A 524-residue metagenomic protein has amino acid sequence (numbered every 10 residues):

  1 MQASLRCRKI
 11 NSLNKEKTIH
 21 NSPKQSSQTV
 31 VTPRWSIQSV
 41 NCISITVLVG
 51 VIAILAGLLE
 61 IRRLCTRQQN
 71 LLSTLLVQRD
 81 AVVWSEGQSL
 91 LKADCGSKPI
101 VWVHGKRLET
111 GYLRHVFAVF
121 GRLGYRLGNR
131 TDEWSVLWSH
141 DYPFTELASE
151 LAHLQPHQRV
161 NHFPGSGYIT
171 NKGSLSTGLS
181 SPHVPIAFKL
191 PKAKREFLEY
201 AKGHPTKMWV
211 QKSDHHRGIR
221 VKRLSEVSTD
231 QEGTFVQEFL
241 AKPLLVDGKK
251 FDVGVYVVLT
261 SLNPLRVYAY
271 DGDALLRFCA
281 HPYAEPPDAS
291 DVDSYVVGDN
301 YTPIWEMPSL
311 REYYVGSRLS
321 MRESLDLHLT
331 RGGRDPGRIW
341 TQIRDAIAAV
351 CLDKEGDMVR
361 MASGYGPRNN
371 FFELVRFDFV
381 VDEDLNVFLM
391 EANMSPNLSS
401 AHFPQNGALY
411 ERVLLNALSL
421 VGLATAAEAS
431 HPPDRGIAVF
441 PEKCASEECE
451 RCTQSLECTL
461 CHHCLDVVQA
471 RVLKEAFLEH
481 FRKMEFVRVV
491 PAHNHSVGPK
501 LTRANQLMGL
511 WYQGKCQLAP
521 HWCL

Functional and structural regions predicted by a protein language model:
M1-V40: Short, low-complexity, Lys/Arg-enriched N-terminal segments of secretory-pathway carbohydrate enzymes
C7, L13, K24, R62-L90 (+1 more regions): Interhelical loop segments of eukaryotic multi-pass membrane proteins
S39-N70: Terminal signal-anchor or tail-anchor transmembrane helices that tether membrane-associated enzymes to cellular
V83-M208, S213-R217, K222-V227, V246: Conserved N-proximal alpha/beta basic substrate-recognition cap immediately N-terminal to, or forming the N-lobe
E86-G87, C95, T229-G233, E238-F239 (+5 more regions): Intrinsically disordered, low-complexity regulatory regions flanking sensor or DNA-binding modules
P99-V101, R159-N161, H328-D335, L398 (+1 more regions): Glycine- and acidic
H204-T206, D214-L374, V380-F388, N393 (+2 more regions): Catalytic core of tubulin tyrosine ligase-like
V381-D382, N386-L524: C-terminal active-site "lid" helix and adjoining low-complexity regulatory extension at the edge of ATP-using catalytic
